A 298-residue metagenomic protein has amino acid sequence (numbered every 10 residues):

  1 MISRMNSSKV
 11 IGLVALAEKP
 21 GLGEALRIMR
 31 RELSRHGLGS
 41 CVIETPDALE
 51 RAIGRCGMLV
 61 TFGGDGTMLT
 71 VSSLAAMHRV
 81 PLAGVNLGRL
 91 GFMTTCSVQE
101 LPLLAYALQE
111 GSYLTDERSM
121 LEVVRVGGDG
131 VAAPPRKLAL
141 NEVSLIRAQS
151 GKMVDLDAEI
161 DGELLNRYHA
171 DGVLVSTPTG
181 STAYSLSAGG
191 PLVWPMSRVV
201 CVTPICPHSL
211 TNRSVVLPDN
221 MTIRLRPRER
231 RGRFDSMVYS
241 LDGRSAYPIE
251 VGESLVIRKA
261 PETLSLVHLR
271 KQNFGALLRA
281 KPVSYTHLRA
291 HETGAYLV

Functional and structural regions predicted by a protein language model:
I2-F62, T70, V98-T115, R125-K137: ATP/NTP phosphate-donor binding region
G64-T67, L90, T179-S181: Short glycine-rich anion-binding loops that position phosphate/pyrophosphate groups of nucleotides and phosphorylated
T70, L74-V85, F92: Gly/Ser-rich helix-loop-strand patches that form or flank binding pockets for ribonucleotide-derived cofactors
L90-D171: Catalytic core of DAGKc-family lipid kinases
R167-T211: Gly/Ser/Thr-rich active-site loops/lids in small-molecule metabolic enzymes that frequently grip phosphoryl groups
V215-G232: A structural-propensity feature for long, helix-poor, extended segments
P227-E253: A conserved acidic, glycine/proline-rich C-terminal tail/linker
T286-T293: Conserved small/polar residues in nucleotide/adenosyl-binding loops
